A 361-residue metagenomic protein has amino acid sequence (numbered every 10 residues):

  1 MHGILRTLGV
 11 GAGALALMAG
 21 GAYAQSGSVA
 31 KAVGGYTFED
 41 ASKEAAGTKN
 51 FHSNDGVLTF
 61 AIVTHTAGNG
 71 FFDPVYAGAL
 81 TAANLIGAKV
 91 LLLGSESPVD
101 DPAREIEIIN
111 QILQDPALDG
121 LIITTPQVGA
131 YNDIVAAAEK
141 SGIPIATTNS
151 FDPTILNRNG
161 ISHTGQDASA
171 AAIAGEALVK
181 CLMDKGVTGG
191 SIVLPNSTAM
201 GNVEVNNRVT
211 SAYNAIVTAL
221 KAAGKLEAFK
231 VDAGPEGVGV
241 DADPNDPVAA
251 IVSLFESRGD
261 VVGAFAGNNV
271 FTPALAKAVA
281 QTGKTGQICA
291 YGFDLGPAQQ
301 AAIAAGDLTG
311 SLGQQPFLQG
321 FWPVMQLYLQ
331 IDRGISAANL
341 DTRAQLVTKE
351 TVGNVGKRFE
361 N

Functional and structural regions predicted by a protein language model:
H2-T7, G20-N361: A residue-level marker of the well-folded mature domains of exported/periplasmic proteins
G9-A19: Bacterial N-terminal signal peptides
